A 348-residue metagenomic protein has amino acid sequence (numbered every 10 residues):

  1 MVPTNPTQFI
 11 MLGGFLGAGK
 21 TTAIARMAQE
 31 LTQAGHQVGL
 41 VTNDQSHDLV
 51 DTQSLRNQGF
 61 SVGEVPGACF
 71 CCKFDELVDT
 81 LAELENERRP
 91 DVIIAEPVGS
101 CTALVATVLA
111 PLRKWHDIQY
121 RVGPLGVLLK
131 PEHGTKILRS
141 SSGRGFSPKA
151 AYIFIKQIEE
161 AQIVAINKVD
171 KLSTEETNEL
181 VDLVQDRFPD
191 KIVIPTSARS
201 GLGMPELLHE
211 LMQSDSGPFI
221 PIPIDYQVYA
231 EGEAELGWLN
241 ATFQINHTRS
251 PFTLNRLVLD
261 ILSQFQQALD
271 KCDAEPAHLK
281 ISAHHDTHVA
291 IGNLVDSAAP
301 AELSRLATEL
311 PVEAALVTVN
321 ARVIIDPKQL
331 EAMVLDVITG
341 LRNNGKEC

Functional and structural regions predicted by a protein language model:
V2-G13, A18, T22-Y152: Nucleotide-state-sensitive switch-loop elements of NTP-binding domains
V2-G13, G17-T22, Q213-C348: P-loop NTP-binding site
M11, I93-G99, I163-K168, T318-R322: Short glycine-rich or small-residue beta-strand-to-loop segments that form or flank ligand, phosphate, metal/Fe-S
A25, Q29, D79-A82, A110 (+5 more regions): Solvent-exposed alpha-helical segments within well-ordered globular domains of core cellular machineries
A25, T52, F74, V105-A106 (+4 more regions): Conserved strand-to-helix beginnings and helix N-cap segments that scaffold or border functional pockets
H36, N86-R89, R113-D117, K130 (+4 more regions): Non-catalytic alpha-helical coupling and interface elements of nucleotide-dependent molecular machines and regulators
T52-G59, N178-V184, M333-T339: Short, aromatic/basic amphipathic alpha-helical patches
A151-E233: Canonical P-loop GTPase G-domain recognition
